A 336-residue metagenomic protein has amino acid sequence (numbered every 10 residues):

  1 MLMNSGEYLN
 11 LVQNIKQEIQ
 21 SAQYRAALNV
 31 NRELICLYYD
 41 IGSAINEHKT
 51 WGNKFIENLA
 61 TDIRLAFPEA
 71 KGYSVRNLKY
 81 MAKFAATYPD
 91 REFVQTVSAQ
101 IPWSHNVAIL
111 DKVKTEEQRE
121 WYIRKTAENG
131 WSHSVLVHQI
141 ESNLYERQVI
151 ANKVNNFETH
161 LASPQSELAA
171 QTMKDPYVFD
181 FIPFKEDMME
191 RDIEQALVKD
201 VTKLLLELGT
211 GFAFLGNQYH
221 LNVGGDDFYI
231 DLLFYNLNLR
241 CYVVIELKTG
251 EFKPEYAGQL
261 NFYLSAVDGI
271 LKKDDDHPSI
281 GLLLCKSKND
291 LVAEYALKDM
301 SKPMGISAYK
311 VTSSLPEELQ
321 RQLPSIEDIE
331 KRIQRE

Functional and structural regions predicted by a protein language model:
M1-E336: Basic, low-complexity intrinsically disordered segments
